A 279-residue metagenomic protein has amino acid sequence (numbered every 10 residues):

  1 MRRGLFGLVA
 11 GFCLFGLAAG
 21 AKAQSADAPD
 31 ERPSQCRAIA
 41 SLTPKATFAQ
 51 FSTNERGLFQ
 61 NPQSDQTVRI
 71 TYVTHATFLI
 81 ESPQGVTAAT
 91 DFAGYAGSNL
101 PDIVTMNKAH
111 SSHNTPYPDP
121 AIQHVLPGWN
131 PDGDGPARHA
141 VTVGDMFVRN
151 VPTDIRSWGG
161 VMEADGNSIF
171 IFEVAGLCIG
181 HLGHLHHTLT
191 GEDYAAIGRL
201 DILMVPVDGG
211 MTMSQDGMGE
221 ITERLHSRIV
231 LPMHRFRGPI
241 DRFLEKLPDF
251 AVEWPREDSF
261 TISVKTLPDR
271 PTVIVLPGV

Functional and structural regions predicted by a protein language model:
M1-G4: Positively charged n-region of N-terminal signal peptides that target proteins for export
G7-G16: Bacterial N-terminal signal peptides
C13, I70, G160-M162: Generic marker of residues within folded, mature protein domains
F15-G16, A121, I197: Residues in and immediately flanking transmembrane alpha helices
G20-D154, L177-L182, D201-V205, H234-D241 (+3 more regions): Metallo-beta-lactamase
L100, L225-H226: Short, structured coil segments at secondary-structure junctions
I155-L225, F236-K246: Active-site-proximal loop/helix segments of hydrolase catalytic cores
V230: Residue-level signal for inorganic ion chemistry
